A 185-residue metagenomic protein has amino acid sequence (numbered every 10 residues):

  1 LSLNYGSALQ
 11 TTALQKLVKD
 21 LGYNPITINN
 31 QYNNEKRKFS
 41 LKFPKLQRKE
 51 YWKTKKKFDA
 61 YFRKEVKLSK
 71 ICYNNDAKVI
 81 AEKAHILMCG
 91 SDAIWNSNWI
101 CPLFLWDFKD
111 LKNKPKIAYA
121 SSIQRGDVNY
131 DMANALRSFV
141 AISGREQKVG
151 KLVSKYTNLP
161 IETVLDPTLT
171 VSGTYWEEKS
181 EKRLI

Functional and structural regions predicted by a protein language model:
L1-Y5, L9-R137: Aromatic- and Gly/Pro-rich donor/ligand-binding loops that form nucleotide- or phosphate-bearing donor binding pockets
N74-V79, A84, C101, A120-L184: A nucleotide-sugar donor-handling region in carbohydrate enzymes
